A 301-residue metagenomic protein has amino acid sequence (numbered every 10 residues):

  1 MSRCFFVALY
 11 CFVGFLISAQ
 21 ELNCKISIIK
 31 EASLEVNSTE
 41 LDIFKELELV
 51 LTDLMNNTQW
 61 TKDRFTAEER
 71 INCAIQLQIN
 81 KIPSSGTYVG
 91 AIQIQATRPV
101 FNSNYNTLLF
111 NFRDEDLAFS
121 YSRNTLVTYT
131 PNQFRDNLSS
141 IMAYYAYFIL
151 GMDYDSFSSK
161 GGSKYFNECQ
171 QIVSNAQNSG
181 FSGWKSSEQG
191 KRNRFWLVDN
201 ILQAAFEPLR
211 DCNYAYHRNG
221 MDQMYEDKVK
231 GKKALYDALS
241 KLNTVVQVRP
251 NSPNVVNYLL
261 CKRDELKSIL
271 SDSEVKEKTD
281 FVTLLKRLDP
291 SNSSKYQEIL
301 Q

Functional and structural regions predicted by a protein language model:
M1-C24: Bacterial Sec-dependent N-terminal signal peptides
E21-V89, V100-N102: Start-of-domain marker
K25-I29, N213-Q301: A cross-kingdom marker for long, charged
S33-L41, T128-D136, Q247: Second-shell loop/turn segments in exported
T52-W60, G151-Y154, K267, S271: Sec-exported extracytoplasmic/periplasmic mature domains
S84-D199: Acidic/His-rich structured neighborhood in mature extracellular/periplasmic domains
S158-N251, V255: Flexible, glycine-rich surface segments
